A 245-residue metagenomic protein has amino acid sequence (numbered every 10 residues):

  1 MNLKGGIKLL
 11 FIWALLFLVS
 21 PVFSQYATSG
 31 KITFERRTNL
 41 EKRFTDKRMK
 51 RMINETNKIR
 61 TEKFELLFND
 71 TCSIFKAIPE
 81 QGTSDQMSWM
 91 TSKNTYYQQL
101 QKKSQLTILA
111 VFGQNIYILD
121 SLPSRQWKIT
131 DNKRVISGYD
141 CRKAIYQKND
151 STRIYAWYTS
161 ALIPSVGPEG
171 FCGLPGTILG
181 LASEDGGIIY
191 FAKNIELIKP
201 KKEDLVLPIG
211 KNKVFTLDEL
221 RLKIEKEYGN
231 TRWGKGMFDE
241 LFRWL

Functional and structural regions predicted by a protein language model:
M1-I32, F242-L245: Bacterial Sec-dependent N-terminal signal peptides
Q25-L245: Extended soluble regions of mature proteins
